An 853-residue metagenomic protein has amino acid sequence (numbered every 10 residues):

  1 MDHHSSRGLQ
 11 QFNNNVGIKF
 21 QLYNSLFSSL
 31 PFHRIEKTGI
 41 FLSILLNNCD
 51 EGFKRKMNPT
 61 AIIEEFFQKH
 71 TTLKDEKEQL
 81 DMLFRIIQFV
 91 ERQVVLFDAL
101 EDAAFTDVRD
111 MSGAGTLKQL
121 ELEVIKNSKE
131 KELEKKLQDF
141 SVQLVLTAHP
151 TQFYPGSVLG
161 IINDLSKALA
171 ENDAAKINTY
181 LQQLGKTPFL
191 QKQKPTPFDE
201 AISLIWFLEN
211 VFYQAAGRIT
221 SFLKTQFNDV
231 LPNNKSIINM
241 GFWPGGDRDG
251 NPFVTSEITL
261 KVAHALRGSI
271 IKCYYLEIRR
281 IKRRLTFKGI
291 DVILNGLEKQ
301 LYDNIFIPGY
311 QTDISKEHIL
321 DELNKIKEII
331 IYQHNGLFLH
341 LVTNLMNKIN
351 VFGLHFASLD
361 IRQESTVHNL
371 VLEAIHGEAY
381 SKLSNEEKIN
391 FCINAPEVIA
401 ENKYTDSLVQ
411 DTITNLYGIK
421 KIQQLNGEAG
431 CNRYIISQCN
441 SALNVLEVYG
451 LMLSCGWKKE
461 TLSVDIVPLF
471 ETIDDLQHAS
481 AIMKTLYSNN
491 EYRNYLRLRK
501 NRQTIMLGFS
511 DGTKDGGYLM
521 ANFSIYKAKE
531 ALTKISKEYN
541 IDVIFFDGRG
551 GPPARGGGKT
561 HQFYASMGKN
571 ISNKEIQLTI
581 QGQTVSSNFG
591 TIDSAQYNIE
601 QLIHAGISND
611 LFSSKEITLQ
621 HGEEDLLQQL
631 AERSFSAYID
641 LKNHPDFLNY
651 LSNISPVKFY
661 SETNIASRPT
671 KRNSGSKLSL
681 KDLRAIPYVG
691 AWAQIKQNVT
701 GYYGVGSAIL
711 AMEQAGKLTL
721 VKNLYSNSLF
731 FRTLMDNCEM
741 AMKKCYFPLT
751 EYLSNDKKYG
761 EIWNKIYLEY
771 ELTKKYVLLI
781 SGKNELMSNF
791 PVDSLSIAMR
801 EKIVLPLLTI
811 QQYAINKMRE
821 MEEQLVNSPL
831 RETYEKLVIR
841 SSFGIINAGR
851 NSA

Functional and structural regions predicted by a protein language model:
M1-R85, D102-I125, T187, H355 (+10 more regions): Acidic, glycine-enriched catalytic cores built around paired aspartates
D2-K235, E257-K316, L359-R362, W763: Extended, highly charged
G17, I202, W206, N210-Y213 (+21 more regions): Conserved structured core elements
Q119, E123, N127-S128, K135-Q143 (+6 more regions): Structured, charged N-terminal subsegments at the starts of enzyme catalytic cores and at intra-chain domain/subunit
P197-I202, Y434, F509-G516: Short, hydrophobic beta-strand segments
V211, A215-F222, Q226, C273 (+14 more regions): Generic, well-ordered alpha-helical scaffold segments in large soluble proteins
F222-N234, L337-L345, S358-E364, A429-I436 (+5 more regions): Short coil/turn segments at secondary-structure boundaries
S256-K282, C455-S636: Catalytic or ion-translocation cores adjacent to nucleophile or general acid/base/metal-coordination motifs in diverse
